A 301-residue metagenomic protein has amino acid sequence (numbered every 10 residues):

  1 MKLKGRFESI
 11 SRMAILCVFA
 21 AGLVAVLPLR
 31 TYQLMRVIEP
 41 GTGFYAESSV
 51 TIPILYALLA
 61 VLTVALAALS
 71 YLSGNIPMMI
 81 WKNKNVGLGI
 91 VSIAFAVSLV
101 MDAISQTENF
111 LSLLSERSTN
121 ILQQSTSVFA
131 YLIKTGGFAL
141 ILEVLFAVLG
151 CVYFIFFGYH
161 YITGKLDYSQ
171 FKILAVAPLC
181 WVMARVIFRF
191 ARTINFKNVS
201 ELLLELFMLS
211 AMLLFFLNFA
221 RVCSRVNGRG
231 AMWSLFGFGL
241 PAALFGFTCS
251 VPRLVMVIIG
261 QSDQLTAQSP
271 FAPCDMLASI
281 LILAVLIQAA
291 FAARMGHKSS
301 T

Functional and structural regions predicted by a protein language model:
M1-E8: Short, Lys/Arg-rich, polar N-terminal cytosolic tail immediately upstream of the first transmembrane signal-anchor
I10-L29, L59, I90-V100: Alpha-helical transmembrane segments
L16-Y32, P53-A57, V64-A67, L202-T301: C-terminal transmembrane-bundle signature of multipass membrane proteins, characterized by strong activation on
P28-G41, A103-L113, V186-K197, S250-S262: Juxtamembrane "helix-exit" motif on the non-cytosolic side of transmembrane helices
A46-T63, V91, D102, A130-V152 (+2 more regions): Alpha-helical transmembrane segments of polytopic membrane proteins
V61-M78, C151-Y161, L213-V222: Canonical alpha-helical transmembrane segments
N75-V86, Y159-K172, C223-W233: Membrane-interface helix-boundary motifs at transmembrane edges
D102-A103, E108-E205: Long amphipathic alpha-helical segments with strong coiled-coil/leucine-zipper propensity
